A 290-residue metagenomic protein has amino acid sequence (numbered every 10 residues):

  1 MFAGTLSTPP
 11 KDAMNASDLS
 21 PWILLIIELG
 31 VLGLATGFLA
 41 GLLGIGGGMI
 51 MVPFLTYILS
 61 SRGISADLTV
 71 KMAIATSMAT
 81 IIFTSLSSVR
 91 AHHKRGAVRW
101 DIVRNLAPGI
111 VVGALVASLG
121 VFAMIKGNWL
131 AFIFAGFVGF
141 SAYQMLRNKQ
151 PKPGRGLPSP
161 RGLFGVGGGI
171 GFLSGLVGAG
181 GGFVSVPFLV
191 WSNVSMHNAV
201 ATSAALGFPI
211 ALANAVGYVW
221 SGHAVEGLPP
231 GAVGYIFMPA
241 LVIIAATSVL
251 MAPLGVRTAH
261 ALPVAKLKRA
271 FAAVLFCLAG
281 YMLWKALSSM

Functional and structural regions predicted by a protein language model:
F2-L42, I50, T56-K71, S85-I170 (+3 more regions): Juxtamembrane transmembrane-helix boundary motif
G44-F54, G178-F188: Transmembrane helix boundary and interhelical junction motifs in multipass membrane proteins
I74, V200-S203, F271: Membrane-interface helix-entry/capping residues at the boundaries of transmembrane alpha-helices
S77-I81, S203, L241, A245: Short hydrophobic/aromatic, small-residue-rich stretches within specific transmembrane helices of secondary active
L176, G182, F208-L212: Accessory recognition modules or surfaces
F183-V184, S195-N198: Short, structured loop/turn "capping" segments at alpha-beta junctions
A201-V219: Hydrophobic alpha-helical transmembrane segments of multi-pass integral membrane proteins, especially transporters
